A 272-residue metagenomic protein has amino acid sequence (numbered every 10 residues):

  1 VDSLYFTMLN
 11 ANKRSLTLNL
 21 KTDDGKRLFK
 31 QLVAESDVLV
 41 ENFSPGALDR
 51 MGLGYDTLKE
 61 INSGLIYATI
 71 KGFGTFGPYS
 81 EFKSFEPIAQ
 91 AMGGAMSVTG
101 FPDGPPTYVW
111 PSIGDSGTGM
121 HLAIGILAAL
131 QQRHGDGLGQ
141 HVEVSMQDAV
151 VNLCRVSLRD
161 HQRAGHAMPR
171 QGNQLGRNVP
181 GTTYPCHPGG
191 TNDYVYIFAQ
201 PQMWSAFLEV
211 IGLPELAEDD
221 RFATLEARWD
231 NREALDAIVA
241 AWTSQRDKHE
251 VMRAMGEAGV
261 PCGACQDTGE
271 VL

Functional and structural regions predicted by a protein language model:
V1-L138, R170: N-terminal helix-loop segment corresponding to the beta1-alpha1 unit of nucleotide/adenylate-binding folds
V1-T7, R177-N178, E270-L272: Active-site-adjacent capping/gating segments
F6, M168-G176, F198, D230: Short Gly/Pro-enriched turn/cap motifs at secondary-structure boundaries
T107-G117, G139-H141, G172-L175, V179-G181 (+2 more regions): A short glycine-threonine-serine/GTX helix/turn-capping micro-motif
G119-G139, N152, V156-A164, L208-E215: Oxidoreductase and adenylate-handling cofactor-binding alpha/beta cores
G139-Q147, A254: Beta-strand segments within the central parallel beta-sheet cores of soluble alpha/beta enzyme folds
A164-P185, H249: Active-site Gly/Thr loop motif
P180-C262, G269: Aromatic-enriched alpha-helical interface/lid elements that frame and gate functional surfaces
